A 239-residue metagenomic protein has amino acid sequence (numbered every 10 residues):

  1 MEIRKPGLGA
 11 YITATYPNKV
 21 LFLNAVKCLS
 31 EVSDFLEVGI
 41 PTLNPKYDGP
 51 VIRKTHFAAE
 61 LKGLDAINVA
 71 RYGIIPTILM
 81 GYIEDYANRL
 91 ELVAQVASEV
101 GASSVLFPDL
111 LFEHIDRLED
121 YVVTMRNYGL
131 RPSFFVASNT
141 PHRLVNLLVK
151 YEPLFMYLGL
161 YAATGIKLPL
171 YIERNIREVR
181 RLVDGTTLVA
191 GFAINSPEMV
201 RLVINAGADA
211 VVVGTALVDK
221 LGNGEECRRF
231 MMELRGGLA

Functional and structural regions predicted by a protein language model:
M1, K19, T42-A70, Y86-E91 (+5 more regions): Active-site-adjacent beta->alpha loops and helix N-cap segments on the catalytic face of soluble alpha/beta enzymes
M1-T13, V69-Y72, R177, A239: N-terminal amphipathic alpha-helix/helix-capping segment at the start of soluble metabolic enzymes
L8-I12, L36-V38, P76-G81, V105-F107 (+4 more regions): Hydrophobic faces of well-ordered beta-strands that scaffold small-molecule active sites in alpha/beta enzyme cores
K19-S30, E91-A94, N139-Y151, G185 (+2 more regions): Catalytic cores of alpha/beta
E31-K46: N-terminal glycine-rich anion-binding loops that anchor highly charged ligand groups
V32-S33, A97-S104, T124-P132, K150-Y157 (+1 more regions): Glycine-enriched alpha-helix->loop->beta-strand junction motifs that scaffold or abut catalytic
P76-V93: Ordered, amphipathic secondary-structure segments that act as subunit-interaction surfaces in large macromolecular
F230-A239: Extended, intrinsically disordered, low-complexity segments
